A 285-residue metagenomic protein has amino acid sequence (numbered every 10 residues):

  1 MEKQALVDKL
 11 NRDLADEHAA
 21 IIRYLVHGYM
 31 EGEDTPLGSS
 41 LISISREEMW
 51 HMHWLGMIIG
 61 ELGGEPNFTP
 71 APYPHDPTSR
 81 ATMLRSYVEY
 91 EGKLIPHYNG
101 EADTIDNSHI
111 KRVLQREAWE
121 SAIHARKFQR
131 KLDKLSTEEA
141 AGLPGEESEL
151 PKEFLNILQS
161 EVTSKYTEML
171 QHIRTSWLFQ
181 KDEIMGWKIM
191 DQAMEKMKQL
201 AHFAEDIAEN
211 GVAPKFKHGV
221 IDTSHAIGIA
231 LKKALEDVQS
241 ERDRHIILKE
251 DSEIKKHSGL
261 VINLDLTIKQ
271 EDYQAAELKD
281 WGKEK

Functional and structural regions predicted by a protein language model:
M1-K285: Iron-associated oxidoreductase/ferritin-like identity signal
